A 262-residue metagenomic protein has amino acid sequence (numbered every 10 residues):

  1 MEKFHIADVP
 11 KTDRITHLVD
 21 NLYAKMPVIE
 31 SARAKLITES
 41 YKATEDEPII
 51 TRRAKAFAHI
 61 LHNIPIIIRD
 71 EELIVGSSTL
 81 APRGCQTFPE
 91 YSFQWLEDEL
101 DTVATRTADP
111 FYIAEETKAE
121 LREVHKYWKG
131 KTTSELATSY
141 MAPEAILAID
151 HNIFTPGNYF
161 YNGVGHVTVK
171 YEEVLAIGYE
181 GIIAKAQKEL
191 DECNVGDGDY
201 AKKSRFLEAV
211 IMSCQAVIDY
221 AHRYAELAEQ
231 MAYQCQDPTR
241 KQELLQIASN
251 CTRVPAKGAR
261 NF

Functional and structural regions predicted by a protein language model:
M1-D191: Long, non-catalytic protein-protein interaction scaffolds
Y171-F262: Structured, charged N-terminal subsegments at the starts of enzyme catalytic cores and at intra-chain domain/subunit
